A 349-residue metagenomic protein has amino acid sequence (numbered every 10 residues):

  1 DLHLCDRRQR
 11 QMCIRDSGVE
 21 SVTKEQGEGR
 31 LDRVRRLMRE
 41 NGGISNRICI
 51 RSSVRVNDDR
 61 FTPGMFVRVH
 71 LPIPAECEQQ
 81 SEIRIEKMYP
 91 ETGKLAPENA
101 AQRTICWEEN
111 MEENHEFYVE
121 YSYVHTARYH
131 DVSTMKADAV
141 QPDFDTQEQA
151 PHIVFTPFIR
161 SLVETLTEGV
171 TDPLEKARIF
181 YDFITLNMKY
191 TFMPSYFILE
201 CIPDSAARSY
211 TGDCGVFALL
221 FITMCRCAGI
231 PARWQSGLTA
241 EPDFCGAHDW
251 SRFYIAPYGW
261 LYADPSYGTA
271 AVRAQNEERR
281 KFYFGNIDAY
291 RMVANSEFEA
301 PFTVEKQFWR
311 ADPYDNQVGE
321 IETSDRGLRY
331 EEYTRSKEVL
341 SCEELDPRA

Functional and structural regions predicted by a protein language model:
L2-I14: Single conserved hydrophobic/aromatic residue that forms the stacking wall/gate of nucleotide- or nucleobase-binding
E25-S52: Edge strands and adjacent loops of beta-rich recognition modules
I50-V56, V69-I73, H115-A127: Short, hydrophobic/aromatic-enriched beta-strand segments in well-ordered soluble domains
C77-E109: Solvent-exposed beta-strand/loop surfaces of large extracellular or lumenal domains
P97-A101, I105-D204, R208: Acidic low-complexity segments
P173-F180, Y210-C225: Active-site nucleophilic cysteine motif
V216-K306: Hydrophobic/aromatic-rich core segments of domains that either
G285-A349: Low-complexity, Gly/Ser/Thr/Pro-rich intrinsically disordered linker/tail segments
